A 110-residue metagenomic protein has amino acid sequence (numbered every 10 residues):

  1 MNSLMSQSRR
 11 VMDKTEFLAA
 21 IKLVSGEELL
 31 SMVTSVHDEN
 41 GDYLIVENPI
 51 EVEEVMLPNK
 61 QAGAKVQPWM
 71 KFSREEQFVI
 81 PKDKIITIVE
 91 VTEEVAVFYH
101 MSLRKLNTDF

Functional and structural regions predicted by a protein language model:
N2-F110: Conserved RNA-binding domains used in RNP assembly and mRNA/RNA metabolism
